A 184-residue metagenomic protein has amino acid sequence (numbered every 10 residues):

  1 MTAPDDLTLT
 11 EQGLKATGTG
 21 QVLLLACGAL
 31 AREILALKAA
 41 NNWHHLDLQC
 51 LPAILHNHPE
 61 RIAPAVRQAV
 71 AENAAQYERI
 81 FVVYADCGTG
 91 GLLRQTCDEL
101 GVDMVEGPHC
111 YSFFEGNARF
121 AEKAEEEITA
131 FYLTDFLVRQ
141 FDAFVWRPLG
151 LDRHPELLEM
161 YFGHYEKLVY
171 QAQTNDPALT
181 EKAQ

Functional and structural regions predicted by a protein language model:
M1-A16, D142-E156: Short N-terminal or domain-adjacent regulatory/targeting segments
T2-N42: N-terminal basic/disordered segments at the start of proteins
L25-R32, L55-H56, V83-L93, Y111-F113 (+2 more regions): Gly/Ser/Thr-rich loops at beta-strand to alpha-helix junctions that form or flank small-molecule/cofactor-binding
G28, H44-R61: A short beta-strand-loop structural module common to alpha/beta enzyme folds
A39-L48, Q184: Short helix-loop-beta junction
P59-E72: Glycine-rich, highly charged phosphate/nucleotide-binding loops
L92-F144: Long, charge-dense
E125-Q184: A conserved mid-domain beta-alpha-beta active-site/ligand-binding segment of alpha/beta enzyme cores
